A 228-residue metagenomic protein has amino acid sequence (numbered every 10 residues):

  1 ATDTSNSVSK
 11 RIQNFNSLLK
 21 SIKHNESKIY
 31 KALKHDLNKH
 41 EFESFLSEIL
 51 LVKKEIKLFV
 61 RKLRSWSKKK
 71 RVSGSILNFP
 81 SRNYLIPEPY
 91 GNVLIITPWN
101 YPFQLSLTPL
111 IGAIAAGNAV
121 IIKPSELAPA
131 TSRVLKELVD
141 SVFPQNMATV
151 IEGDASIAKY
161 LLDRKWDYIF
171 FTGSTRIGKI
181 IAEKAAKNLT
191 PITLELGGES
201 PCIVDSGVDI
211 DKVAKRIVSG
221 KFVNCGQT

Functional and structural regions predicted by a protein language model:
A1-Y84: N-terminal Rossmann-like NAD(P)+-binding subdomain of aldehyde/semialdehyde dehydrogenases
R11, I56, G117, A148 (+2 more regions): Residue-level signal for inorganic ion chemistry
V72-P80, V150-G153, R216-I217: Short gly/ser/thr-rich secondary-structure transition/capping motifs
S75-F143, L189, D211: Conserved small-residue-rich beta-alpha loop and adjacent elements that most often cradle the phosphate/pyrophosphate
R82-Y84, V150-D167: A structured beta-alpha segment of the ubiquitous adenosine-cofactor-binding alpha/beta core
N118, K123-S125, E152, T172-G173 (+1 more regions): Short beta->alpha connector loops at strand-helix junctions that form conserved, small/polar/Pro-enriched
P144-V150: A glycine-rich helix N-cap at a beta->alpha junction
R176-T228: ALDH superfamily catalytic-core signature
